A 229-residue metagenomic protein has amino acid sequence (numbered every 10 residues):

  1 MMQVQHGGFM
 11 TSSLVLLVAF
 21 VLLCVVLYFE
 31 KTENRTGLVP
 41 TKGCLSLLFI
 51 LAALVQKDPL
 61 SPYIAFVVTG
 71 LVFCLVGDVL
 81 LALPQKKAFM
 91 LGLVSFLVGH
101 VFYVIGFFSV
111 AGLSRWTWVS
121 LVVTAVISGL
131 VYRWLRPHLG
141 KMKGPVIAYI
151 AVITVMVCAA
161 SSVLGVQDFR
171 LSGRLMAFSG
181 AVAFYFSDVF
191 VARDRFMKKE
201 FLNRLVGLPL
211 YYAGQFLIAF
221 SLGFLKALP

Functional and structural regions predicted by a protein language model:
Q3-P229: Polytopic alpha-helical membrane-helix bundles and their juxtamembrane interface segments in multi-pass membrane
